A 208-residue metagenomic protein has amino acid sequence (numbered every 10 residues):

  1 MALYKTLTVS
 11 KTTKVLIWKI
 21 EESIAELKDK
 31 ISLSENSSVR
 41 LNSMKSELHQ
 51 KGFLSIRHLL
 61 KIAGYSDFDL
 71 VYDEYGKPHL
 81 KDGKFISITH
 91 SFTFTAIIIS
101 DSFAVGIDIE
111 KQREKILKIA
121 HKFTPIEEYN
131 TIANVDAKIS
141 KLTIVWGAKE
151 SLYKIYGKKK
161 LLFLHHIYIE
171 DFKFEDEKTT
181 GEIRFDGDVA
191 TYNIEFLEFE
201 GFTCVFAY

Functional and structural regions predicted by a protein language model:
M1-Y208: Core catalytic alpha/beta fold that binds nucleotide/phospho-ligands
